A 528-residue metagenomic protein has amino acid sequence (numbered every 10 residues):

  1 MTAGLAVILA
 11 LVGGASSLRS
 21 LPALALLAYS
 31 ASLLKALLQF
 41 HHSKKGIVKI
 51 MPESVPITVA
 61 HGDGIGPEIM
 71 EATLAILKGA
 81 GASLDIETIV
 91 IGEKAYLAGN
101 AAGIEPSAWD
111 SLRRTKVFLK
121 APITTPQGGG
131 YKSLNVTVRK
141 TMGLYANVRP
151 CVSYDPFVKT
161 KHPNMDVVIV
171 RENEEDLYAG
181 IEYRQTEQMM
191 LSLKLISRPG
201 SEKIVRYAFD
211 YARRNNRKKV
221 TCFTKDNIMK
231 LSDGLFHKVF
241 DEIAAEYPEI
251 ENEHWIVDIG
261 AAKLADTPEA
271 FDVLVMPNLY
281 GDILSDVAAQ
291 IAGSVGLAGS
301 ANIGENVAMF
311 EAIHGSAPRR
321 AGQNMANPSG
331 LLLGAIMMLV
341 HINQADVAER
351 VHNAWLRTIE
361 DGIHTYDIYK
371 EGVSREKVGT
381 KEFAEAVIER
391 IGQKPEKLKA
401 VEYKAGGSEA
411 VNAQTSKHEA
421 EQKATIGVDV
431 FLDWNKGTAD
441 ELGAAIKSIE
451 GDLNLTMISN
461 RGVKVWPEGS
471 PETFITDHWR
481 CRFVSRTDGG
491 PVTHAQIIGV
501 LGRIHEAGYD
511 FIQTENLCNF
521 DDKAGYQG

Functional and structural regions predicted by a protein language model:
P52-V90: N-terminal phosphate-binding or glycine-rich loops at protein starts, especially the Walker A/P-loop of NTPases
V59-L74, M189-W255: Glycine-rich phosphate/diphosphate-binding loop of Rossmann-like nucleotide-binding domains
D63-G66, K116, V170, A208 (+4 more regions): Buried hydrophobic positions in well-ordered alpha/beta secondary-structure cores of metabolic enzymes
D85-E105, L264: N-terminal beta-loop-helix "entrance" segment that forms/cooperates in small-molecule cofactor or anionic ligand
E93, L235-L274, D282: Active-site rim loops that border cofactor/substrate pockets in soluble metabolic enzymes
A95, P106, P156, A265-R350 (+1 more regions): Glycine-rich phosphate/nucleotide-binding loop
L97-L191, L279-G281: N-terminal glycine-rich phosphate/adenylate-binding segment common to multiple enzyme folds
G392-G528: C-terminal non-catalytic interaction/assembly regions of soluble proteins
